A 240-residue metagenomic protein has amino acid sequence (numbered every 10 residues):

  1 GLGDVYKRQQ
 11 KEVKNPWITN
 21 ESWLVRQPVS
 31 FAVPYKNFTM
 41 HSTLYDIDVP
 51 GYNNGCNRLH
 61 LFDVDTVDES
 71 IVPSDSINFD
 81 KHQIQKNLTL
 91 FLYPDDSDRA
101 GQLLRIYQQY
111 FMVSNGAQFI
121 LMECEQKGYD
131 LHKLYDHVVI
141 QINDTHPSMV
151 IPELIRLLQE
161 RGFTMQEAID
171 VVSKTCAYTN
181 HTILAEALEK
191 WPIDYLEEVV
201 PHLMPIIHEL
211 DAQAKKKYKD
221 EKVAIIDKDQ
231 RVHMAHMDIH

Functional and structural regions predicted by a protein language model:
L2-Y6: Short, small-residue-biased leader/transition segments that mark boundaries at the very start of proteins
K11-N143, W191-H240: Active-site cores of enzymes that catalyze phosphoryl transfer or operate on phosphate-rich substrates
Y110-S114, P147, I151, V172: Short runs of predominantly hydrophobic/aromatic residues within well-ordered alpha helices that form helix-helix
S114-L121, P152-R161: Alpha-helical support elements that line or immediately flank enzyme active sites and cofactor-binding pockets
L131-K133, S148-P152, L157: Glycine-rich phosphate/ribose-binding loops and adjacent secondary-structure elements that form binding surfaces
I140-E153, T175-T182: Core structural elements
L157-A212: Extended, well-ordered alpha-helical scaffold/bundle regions in very large, multi-domain proteins
